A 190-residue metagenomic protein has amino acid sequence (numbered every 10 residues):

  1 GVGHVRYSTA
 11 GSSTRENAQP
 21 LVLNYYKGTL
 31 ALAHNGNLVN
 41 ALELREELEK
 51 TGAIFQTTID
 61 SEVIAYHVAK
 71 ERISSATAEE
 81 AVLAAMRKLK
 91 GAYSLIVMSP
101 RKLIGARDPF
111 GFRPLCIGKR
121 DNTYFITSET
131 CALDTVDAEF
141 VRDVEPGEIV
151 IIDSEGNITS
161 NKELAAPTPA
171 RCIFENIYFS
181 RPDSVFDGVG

Functional and structural regions predicted by a protein language model:
G1-P146, I151-G190: Conserved short alpha-helical segments that host acidic/polar catalytic motifs at enzyme active sites
